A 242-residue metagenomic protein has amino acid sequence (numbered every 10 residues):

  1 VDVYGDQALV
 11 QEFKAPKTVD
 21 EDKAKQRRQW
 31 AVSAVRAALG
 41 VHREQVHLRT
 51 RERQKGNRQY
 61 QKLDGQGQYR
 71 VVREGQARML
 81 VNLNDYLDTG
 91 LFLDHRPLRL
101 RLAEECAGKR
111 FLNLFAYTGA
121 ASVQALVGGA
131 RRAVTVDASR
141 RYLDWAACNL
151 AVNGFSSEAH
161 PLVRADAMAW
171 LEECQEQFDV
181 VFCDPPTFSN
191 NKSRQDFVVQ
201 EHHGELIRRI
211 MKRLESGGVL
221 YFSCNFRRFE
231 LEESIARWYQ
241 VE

Functional and structural regions predicted by a protein language model:
V1-Q7, F13-K14: Non-catalytic accessory regions of SAM-dependent methyltransferases
D2, A24-F92, L100, E104: Non-catalytic substrate-recognition/targeting regions of SAM-dependent transferases
G108-Y117: Conserved class I S-adenosyl-L-methionine
T118-R131: Conserved SAM-binding loop of SAM-dependent methyltransferases across substrates and taxa, primarily the Class I
R132-D137: Conserved SAM-binding motif I beta-strand of class I
A138-F182: S-adenosyl-L-methionine
Y142, R164, F178-R209: Mobile active-site "lid"/loop adjacent to the S-adenosyl-L-methionine
R194-E242: C-terminal substrate-binding/active-site "lid" region of AdoMet-derived donor-dependent transferases
